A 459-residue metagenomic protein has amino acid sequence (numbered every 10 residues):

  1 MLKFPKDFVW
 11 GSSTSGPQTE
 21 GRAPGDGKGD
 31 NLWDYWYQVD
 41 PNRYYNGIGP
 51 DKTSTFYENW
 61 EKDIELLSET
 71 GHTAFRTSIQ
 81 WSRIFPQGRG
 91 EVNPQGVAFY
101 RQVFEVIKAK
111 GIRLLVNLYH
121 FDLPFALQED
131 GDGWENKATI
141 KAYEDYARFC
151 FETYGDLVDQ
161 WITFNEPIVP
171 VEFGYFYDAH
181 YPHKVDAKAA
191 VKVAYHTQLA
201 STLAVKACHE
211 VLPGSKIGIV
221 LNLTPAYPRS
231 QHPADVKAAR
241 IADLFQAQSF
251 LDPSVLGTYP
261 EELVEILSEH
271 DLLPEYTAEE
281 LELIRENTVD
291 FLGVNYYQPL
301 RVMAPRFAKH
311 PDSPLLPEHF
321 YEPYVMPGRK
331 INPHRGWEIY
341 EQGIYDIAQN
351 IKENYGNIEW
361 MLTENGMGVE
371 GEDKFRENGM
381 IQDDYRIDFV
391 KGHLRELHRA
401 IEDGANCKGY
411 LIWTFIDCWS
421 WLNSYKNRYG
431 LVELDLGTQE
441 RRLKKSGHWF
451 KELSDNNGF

Functional and structural regions predicted by a protein language model:
M1-Y44, Q87-R89, V97-F459: Active-site region of glycoside hydrolase catalytic domains
D30-E65: Aromatic- and Gly/Pro-rich amphipathic surface segment
T55-K62, T70, I79, Q95-Q102 (+2 more regions): Generic alpha-helix structural propensity
N59-Q80, E286-F291, N354: Catalytic domains of carbohydrate-active enzymes, especially glycoside hydrolases
T70-G96, V116-Y119: Aromatic-lined carbohydrate-binding/catalytic grooves of carbohydrate-active enzymes
